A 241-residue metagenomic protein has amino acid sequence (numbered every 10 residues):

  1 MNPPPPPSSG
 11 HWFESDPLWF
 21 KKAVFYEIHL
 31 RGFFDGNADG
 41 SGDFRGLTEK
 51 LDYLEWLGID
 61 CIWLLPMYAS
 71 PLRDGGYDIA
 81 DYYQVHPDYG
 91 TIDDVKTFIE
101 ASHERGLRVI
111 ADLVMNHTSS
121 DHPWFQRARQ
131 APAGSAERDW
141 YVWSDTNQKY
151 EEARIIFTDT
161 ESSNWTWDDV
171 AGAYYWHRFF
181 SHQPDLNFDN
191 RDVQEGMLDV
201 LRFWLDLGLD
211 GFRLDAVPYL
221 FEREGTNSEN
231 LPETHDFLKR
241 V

Functional and structural regions predicted by a protein language model:
N2-N190, Q194-L198, D206, V217-V241: Acidic/aromatic-lined carbohydrate-recognition and catalytic surfaces of CAZymes acting on diverse glycans
